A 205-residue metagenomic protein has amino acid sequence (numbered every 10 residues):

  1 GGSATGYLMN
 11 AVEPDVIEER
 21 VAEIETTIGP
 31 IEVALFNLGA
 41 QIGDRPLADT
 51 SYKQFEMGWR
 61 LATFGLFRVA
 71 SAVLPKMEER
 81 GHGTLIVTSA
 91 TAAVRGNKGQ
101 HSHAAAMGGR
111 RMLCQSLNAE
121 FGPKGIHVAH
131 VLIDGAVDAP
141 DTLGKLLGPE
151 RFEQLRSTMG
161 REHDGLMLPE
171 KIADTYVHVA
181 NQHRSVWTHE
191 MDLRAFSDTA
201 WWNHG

Functional and structural regions predicted by a protein language model:
G2-S3, P30-I31, M77-A90, P123-I126: Active-site loop of short-chain dehydrogenase/reductase
G2-T5, E23-F36, I42-G43, W187: A glycine-rich helix->loop->beta "capping" turn within Rossmann-like NAD(P)(H)-dependent oxidoreductase domains
L8-R20, Y52: The beta1-alpha1 cofactor-binding region of Rossmann-like NAD(H)/NADP(H)-dependent oxidoreductases
E18, G39-E56, G99: Conserved mid-core segment of classical short-chain dehydrogenase/reductases
A48-F67, I86, R110: Catalytic Tyr-X3-Lys loop
L61-E79: Amphipathic alpha-helical dimer-interface segment in Rossmann-like NAD(P)H-dependent oxidoreductases
T84-G109, Q115, A119-G122, V137: Catalytic loop of short-chain dehydrogenase/reductase
P123-I126, H130-D134, P149-G205: C-terminal helical subdomain
